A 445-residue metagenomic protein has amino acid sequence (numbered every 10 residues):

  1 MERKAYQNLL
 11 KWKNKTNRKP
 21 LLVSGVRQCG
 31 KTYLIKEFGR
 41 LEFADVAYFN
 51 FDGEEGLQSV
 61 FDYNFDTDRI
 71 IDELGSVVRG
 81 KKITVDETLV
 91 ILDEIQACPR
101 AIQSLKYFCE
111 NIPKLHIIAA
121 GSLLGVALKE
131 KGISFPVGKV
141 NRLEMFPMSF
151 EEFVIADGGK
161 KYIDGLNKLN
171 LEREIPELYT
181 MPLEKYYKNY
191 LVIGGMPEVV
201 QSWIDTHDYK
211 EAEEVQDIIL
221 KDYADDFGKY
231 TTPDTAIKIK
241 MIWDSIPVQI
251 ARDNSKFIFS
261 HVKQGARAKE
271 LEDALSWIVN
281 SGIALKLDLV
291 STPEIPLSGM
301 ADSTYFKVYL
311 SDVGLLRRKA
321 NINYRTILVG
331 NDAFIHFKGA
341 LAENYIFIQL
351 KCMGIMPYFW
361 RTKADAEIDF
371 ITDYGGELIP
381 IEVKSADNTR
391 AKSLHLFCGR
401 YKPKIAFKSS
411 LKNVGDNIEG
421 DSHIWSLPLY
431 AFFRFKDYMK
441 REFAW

Functional and structural regions predicted by a protein language model:
M1-T16: Pre-Walker A adenine-sensing motif
K31: Conserved lysine of the Walker
L34, F38: Hydrophobic positions on the alpha1 helix immediately C-terminal to the Walker A/P-loop
G53-D86: Short glycine-rich substrate-engagement loop in P-loop NTPases that contacts/grips substrate
I91, H116-S122, E144: Structural recognition of the conserved hydrophobic beta-strand(s) that form the central parallel beta-sheet of P-loop
L128-A251: Interdomain motor-coupling "hinge/lid" segment immediately C-terminal to the ATP-binding subdomain of NTP-driven enzymes
Q201-T372: Accessory nucleic acid-recognition modules appended to NTPase machines
I346, L350, I368-D387, A406: Conserved catalytic cores of phosphodiester-cleaving nucleases, focusing on short active-site segments
